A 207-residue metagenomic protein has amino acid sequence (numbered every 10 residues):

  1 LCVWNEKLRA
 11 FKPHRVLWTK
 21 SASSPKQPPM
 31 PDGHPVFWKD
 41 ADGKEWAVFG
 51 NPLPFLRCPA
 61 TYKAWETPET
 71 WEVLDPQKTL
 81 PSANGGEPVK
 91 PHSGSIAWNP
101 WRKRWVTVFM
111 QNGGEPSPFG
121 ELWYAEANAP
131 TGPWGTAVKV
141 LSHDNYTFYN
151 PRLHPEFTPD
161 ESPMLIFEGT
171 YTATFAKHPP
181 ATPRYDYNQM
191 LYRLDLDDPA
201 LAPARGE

Functional and structural regions predicted by a protein language model:
L1-P28, W38-V89, S93, A97-Y146 (+2 more regions): Beta-rich carbohydrate-recognition and catalytic domains
P35, G94-I96, P151-L153: Hydrophobic core register within WD40 beta-propeller blades
T147-F148, H154-E156: Surface-exposed substrate-engagement region within the catalytic domains of secreted or surface-exposed extracellular
